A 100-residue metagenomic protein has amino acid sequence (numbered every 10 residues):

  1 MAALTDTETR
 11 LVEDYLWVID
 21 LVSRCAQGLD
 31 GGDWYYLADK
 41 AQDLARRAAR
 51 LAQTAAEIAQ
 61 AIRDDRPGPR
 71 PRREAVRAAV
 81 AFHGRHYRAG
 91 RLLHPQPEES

Functional and structural regions predicted by a protein language model:
A2-E98: Long, low-complexity or tandemly repetitive, helically biased scaffold regions used for multimeric assembly/adhesion
